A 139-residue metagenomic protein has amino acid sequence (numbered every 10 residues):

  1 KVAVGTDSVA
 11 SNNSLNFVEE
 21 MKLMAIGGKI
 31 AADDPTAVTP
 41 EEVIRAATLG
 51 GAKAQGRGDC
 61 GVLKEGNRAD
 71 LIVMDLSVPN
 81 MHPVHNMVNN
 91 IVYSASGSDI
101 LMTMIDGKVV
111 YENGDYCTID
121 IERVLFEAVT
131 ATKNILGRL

Functional and structural regions predicted by a protein language model:
K1-V78, V92-S96: His/Asp/Glu-enriched, well-ordered alpha-helical/loop segment that forms or immediately abuts the divalent-metal
S8-S11, D33-A37, L101-K108, T132-L136: Short C-terminal domain-edge/linker segments immediately following a structured domain
I26, E112, K133: Residue-level marker of positions within ordered structural domains that often coincide with functionally constrained
A31-A32, A54, V62, M102 (+3 more regions): Secondary-structure transition/capping residues
R68-L125: C-terminal cap of metal-dependent C-N hydrolases
L125-L139: Short, solvent-exposed cationic patches
